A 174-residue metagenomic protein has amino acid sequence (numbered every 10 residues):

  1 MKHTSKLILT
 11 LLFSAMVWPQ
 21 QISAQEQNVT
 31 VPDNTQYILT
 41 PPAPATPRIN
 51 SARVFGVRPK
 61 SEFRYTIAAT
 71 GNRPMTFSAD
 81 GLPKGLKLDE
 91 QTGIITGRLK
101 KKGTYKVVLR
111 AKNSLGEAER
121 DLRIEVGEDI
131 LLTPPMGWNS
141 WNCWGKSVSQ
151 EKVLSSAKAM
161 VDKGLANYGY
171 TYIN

Functional and structural regions predicted by a protein language model:
E26-P32, P47-P74: Solvent-exposed, low-complexity, repeat-rich "mucin-like" stalks and linkers
T35-Y37, G116-G127: C-terminal edge beta-strand
R73, G81-L88: Short, solvent-exposed loop/linker segments at beta-strand-coil boundaries, enriched for Pro/Gly and Ser/Thr
G85-K101: Strand-loop-strand motifs at the edges of beta-sheets in extracellular beta-sandwich domains
G103-V107: Exposed beta-strand face motif in extracellular beta-rich ectodomains
E125-V153: An acidic-aromatic substrate-binding cleft motif
S140-N142, S156-N174: Aromatic-lined carbohydrate-binding/catalytic grooves of carbohydrate-active enzymes
